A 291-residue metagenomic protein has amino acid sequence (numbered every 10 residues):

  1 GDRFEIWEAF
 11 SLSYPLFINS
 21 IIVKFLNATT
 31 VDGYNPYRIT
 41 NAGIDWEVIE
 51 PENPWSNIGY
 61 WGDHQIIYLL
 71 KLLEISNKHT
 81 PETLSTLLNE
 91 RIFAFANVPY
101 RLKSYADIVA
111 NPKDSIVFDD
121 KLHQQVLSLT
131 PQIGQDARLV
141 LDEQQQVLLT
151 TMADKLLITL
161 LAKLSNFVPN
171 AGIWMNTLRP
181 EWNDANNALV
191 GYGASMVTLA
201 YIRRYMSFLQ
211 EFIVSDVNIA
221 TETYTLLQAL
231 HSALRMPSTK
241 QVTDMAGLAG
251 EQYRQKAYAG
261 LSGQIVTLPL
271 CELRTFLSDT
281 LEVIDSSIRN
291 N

Functional and structural regions predicted by a protein language model:
G1-N291: Acidic, mature catalytic/reactive cores of soluble proteins
